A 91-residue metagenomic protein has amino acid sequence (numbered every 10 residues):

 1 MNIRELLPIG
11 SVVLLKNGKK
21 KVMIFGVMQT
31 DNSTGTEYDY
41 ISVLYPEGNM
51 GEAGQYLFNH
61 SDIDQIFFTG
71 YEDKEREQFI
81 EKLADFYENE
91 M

Functional and structural regions predicted by a protein language model:
R4-L7: Short, well-ordered loop/turn sites that connect or cap secondary structure elements
K20-T30: Short beta-strand-centered aromatic/proline hotspots
F25-G26, G35, G54: Short, glycine/acidic-enriched capping/hinge loops at junctions between secondary-structure elements
D31-Y40: Short, solvent-exposed secondary-structure boundary/capping segments
V43-M91: Intrinsically disordered, low-complexity, charged/polar segments
